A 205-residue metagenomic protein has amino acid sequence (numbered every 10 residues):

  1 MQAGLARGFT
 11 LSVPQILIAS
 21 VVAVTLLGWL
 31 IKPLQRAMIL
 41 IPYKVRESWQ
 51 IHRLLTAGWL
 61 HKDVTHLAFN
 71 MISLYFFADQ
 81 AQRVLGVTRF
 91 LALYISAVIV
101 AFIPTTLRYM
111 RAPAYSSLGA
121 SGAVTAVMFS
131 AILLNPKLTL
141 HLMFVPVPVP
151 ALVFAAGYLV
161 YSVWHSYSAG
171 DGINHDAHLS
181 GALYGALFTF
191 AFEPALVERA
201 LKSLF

Functional and structural regions predicted by a protein language model:
M1-F205: A detector for small-residue-rich transmembrane helices and their helix-helix packing motifs
